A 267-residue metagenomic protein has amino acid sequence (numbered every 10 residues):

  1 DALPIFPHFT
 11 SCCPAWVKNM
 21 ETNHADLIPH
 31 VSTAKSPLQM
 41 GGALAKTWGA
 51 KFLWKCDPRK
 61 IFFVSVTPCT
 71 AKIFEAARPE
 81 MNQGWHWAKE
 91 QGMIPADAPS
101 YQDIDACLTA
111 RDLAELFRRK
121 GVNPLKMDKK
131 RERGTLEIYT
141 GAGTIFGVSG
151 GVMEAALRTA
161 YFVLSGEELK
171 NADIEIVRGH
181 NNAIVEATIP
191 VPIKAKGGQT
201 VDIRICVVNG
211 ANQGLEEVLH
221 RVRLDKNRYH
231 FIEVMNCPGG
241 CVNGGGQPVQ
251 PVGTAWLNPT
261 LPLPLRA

Functional and structural regions predicted by a protein language model:
D1-A267: Iron-sulfur-associated redox domains of electron-transfer enzymes in respiratory and anaerobic energy metabolism
